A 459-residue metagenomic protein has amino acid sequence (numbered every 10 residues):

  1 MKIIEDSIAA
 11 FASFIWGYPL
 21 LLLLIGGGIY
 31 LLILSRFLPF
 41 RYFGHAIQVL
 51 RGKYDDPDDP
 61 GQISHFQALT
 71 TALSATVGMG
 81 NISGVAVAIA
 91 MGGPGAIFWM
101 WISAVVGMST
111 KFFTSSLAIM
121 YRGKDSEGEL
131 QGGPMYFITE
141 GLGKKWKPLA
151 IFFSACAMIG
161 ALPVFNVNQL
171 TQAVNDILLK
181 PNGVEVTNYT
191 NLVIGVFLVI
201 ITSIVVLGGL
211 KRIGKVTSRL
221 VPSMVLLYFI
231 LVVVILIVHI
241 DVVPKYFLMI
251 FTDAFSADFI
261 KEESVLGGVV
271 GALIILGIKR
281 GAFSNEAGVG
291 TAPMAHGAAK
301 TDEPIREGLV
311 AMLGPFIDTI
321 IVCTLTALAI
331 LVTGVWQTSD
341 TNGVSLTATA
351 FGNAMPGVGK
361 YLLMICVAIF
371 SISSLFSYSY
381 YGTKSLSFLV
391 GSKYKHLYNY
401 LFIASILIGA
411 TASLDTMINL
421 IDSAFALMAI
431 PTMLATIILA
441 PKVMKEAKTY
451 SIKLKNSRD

Functional and structural regions predicted by a protein language model:
M1-M79, I89-A96, G107, I237 (+2 more regions): N-terminal alpha-helical transmembrane segments of multi-pass membrane transport and channel/translocase proteins
I4, L20, L34-P39, N81-V85 (+7 more regions): Transmembrane helix-loop junctions in multi-pass membrane proteins
S13-H45, A90-G128, D318-L325, K360 (+1 more regions): Extracellular loop-to-transmembrane helix junctions
L21-G26, A150-A155, L178-L210, L226-Y228 (+2 more regions): Transmembrane alpha-helical segments of multi-pass small-molecule transport proteins
L23-Y30, L38-I47, T171-V174, T190-F251 (+2 more regions): Membrane-interface loop-to-helix entry segments
D58-M91, L117-T139, F152-A155, G267-F316: Alpha-helical membrane segments and immediately flanking helix-loop junctions that form or couple to the substrate/ion
M91, M100-A104, M108-G123, G128-E140 (+5 more regions): Hydrophobic transmembrane alpha-helices that form the core helical bundles of multi-pass secondary transporters
T114-S126, V233-F251, I260-E263, A298-T301 (+2 more regions): Extracellular/periplasmic helix-exit of transmembrane alpha-helices
